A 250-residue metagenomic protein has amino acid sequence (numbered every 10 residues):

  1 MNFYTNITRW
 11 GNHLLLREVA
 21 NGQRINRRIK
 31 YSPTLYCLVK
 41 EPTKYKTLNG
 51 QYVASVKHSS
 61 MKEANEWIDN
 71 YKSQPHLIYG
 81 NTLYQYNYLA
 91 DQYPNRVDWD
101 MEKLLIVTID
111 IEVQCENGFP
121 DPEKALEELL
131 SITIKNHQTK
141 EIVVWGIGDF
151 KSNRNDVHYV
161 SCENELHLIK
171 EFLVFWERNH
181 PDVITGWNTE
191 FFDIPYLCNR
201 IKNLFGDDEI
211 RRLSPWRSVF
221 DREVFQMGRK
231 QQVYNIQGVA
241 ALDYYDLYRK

Functional and structural regions predicted by a protein language model:
M1-K250: The two-metal-ion catalytic cores of nucleic-acid processing enzymes
